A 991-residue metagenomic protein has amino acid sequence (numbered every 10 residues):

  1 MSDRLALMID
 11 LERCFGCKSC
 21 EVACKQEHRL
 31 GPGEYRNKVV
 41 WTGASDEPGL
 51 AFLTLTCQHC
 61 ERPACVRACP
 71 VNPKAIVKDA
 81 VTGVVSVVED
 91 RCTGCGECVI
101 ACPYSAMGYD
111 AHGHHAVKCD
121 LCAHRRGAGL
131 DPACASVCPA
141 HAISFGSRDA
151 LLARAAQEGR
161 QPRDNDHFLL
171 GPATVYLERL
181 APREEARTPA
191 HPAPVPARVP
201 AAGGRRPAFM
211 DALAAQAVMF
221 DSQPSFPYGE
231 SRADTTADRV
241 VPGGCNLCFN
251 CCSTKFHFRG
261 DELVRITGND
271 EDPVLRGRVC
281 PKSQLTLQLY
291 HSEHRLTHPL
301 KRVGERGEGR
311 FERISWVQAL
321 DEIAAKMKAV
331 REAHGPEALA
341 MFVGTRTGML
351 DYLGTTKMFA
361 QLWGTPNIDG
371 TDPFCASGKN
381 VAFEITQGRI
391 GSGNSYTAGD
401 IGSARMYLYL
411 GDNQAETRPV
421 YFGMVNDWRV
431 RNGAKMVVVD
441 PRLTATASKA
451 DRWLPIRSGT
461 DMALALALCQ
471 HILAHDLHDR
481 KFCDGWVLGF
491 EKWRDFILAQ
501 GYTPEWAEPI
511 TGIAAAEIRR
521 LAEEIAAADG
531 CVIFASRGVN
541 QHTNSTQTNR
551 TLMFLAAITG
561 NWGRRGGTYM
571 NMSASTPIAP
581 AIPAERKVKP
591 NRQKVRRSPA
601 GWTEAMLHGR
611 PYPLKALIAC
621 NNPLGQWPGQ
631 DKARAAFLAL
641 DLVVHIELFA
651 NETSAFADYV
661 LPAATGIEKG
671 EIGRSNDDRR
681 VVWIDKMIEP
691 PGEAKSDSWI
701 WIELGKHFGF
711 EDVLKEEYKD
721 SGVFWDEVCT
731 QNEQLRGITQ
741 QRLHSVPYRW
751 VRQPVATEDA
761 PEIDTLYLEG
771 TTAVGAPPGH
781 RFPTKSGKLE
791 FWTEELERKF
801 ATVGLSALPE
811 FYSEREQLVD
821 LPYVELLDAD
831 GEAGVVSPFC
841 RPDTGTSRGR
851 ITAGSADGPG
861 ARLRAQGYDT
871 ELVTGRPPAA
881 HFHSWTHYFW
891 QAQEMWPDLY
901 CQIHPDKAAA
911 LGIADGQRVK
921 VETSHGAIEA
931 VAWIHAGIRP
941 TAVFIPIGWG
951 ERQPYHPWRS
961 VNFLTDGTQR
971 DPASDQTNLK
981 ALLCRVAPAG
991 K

Functional and structural regions predicted by a protein language model:
M1-E34, V39-L50, A80-G83, H124-S136 (+9 more regions): N-terminal export/assembly segments and adjacent metallocofactor-ligating motifs of anaerobic energy-metabolism
C65-A133, A142-A155: Inter-heme linker and motif-flanking segments adjacent to c-type heme-binding CXXCH motifs in c-type cytochromes
F145, V264, D479-K481, I518 (+11 more regions): Acidic/polar loop patches that form or flank catalytic/metal-binding clefts of enzymes that bind anionic ligands
G203-V218, D697-H744, L827, E832 (+4 more regions): Long, contiguous, secondary-structure-rich segments that constitute the structural scaffold of globular domains
R302-R313, Q318, H475-A514, M687-E795 (+4 more regions): N-terminal leader/propeptide and maturation segments of large enzyme subunits in energy/redox metabolism and hydrolases
G354-D427, N432-V437, T446, M462-L466 (+5 more regions): Extended redox/cofactor-interaction regions of prokaryotic respiratory oxidoreductases
S448-I456, R679-P690: Short beta-alpha connecting loops at secondary-structure transitions that line or flank enzyme active sites
L468, W486-A600: Active-site phosphate/pyrophosphate-binding segments
